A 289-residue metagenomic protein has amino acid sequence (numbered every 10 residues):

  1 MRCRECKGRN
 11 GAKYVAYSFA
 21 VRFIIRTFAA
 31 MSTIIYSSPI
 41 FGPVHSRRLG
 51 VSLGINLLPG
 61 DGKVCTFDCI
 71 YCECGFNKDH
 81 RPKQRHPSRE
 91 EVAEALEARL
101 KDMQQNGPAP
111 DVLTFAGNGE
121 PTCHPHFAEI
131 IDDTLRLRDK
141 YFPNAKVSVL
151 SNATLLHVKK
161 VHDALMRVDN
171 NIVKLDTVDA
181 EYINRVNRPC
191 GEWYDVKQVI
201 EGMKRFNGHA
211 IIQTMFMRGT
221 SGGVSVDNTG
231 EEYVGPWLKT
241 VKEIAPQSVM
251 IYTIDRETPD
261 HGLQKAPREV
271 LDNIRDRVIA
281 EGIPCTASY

Functional and structural regions predicted by a protein language model:
M1-R2, A16-Y17, F28, S32-R48 (+3 more regions): Auxiliary Fe-S-binding modules of radical SAM enzymes
R2-R4, R9, R22, R26: Basic polycationic patches enriched in arginine
G11, V15-A16, A20: Short hydrophobic alpha-helical segments enriched in small aliphatic residues
R48-E91: Canonical Radical SAM [4Fe-4S] cluster-binding loop centered on the CxxxCxxC motif and its immediate flanking residues
G62, E120-P121: Short strand->helix junction
F76-V112, H126-E129: Conserved alpha-helical substructure of the radical SAM core
L113-N118: Short glycine-rich or small-residue beta-strand-to-loop segments that form or flank ligand, phosphate, metal/Fe-S
C123-Y252, E257-Q264: Conserved AdoMet/S-adenosylmethionine-binding subsite of the radical SAM
